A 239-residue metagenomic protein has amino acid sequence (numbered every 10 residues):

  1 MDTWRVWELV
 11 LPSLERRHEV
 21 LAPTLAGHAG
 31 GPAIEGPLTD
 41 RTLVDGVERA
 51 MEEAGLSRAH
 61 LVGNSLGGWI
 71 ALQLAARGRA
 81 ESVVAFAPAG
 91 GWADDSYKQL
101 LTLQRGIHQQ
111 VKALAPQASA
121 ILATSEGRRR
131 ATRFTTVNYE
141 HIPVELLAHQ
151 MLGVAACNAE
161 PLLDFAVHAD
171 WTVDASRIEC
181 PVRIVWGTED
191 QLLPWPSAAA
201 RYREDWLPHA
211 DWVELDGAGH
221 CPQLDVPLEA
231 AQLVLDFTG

Functional and structural regions predicted by a protein language model:
M1-P32: Conserved HGGG/HGGXW glycine-rich cap/lid loop of the alpha/beta-hydrolase fold
P12, E179-A218: Conserved loop-alpha-helix segment in the C-terminal half of the alpha/beta-hydrolase fold that carries the catalytic
T24, H60, S82-V84: Residue in the alpha/beta-hydrolase core beta-strand immediately N-terminal to the catalytic nucleophile
R41-A59: Conserved acidic catalytic loop of the alpha/beta-hydrolase fold
G63, G67, A71: Gly/Ala-rich beta-loop-alpha elbow adjacent to hydrolase catalytic centers
A80-A115: Flexible "cap/lid" loop of the alpha/beta hydrolase fold
A118-R177: Conserved alpha/beta-hydrolase catalytic His-Asp/Glu region
A218-A231: Catalytic histidine-centered segment of alpha/beta-hydrolase-like enzymes
